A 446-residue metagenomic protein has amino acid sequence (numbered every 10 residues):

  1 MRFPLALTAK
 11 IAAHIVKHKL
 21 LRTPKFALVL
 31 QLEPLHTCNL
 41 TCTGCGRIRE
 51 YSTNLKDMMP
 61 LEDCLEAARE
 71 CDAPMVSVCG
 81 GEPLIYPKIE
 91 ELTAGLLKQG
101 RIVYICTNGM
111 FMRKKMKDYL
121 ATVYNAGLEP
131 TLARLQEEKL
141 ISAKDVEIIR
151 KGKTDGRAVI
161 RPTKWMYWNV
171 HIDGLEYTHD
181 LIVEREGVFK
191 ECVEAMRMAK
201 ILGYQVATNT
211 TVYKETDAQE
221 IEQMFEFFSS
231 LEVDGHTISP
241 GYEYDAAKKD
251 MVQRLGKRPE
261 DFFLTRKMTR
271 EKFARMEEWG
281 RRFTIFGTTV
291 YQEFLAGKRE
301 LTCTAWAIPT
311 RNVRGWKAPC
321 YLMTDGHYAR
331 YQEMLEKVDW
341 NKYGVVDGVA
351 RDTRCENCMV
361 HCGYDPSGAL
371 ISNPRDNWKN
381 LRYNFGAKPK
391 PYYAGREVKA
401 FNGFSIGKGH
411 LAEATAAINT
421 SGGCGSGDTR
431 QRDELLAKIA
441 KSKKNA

Functional and structural regions predicted by a protein language model:
M1-H14, R311-A329: A broadly conserved sequence feature marking short terminus-proximal activation segments in nucleic acid-centric
R2-W165: Conserved alpha-helical substructure of the radical SAM core
K17-L21, G156, F294-K298, G344-V346: Short, P/G- and charge-enriched loop/turn segments at secondary-structure junctions
A27-E33, F286-Y291, K337-V349: Short, intrinsically disordered, charge-biased short linear motifs at domain edges
T37, T41, T302, R354-N357: The −1 position to Zn-ligating cysteines in a subset of zinc-ribbon hairpins
I48, C79, H171, S239 (+2 more regions): Conserved residues at the C-terminal ends of beta-strands
L132-L140, D145-K151, G156-I308, N312-V313 (+5 more regions): Radical SAM enzyme [4Fe-4S]-AdoMet core and its adjacent flexible, acidic and glycine-rich loops/tails across
K317-A446: Flexible mid-to-C-terminal extensions adjoining Fe-S/redox cofactors in radical SAM and related proteins
